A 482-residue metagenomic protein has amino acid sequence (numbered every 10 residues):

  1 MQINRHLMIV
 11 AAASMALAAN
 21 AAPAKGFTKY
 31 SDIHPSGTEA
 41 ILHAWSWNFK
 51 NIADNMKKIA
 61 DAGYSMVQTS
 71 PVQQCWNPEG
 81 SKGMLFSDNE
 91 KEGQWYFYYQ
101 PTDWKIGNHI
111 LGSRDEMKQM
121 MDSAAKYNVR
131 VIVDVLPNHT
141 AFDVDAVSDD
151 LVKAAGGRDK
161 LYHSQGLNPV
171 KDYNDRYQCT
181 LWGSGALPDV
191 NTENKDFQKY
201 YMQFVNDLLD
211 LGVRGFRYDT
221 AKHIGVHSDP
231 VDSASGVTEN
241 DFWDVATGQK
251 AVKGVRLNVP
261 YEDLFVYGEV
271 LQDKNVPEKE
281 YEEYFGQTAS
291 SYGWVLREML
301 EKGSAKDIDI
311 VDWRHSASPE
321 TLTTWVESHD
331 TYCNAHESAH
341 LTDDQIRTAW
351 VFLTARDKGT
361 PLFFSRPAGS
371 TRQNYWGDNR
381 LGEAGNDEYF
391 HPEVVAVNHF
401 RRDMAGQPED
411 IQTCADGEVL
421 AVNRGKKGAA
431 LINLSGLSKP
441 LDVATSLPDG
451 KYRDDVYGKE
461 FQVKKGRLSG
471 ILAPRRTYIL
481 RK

Functional and structural regions predicted by a protein language model:
M1-M8: Bacterial N-terminal signal peptides that target proteins for export
I9-A18: Bacterial N-terminal signal peptides
A22-T38, D54-A60, P71-Y99, K118-V133 (+3 more regions): Active-site-proximal helices and loops of the catalytic beta/alpha 8
P35-E39, C75-Q119, A155-N191: Aromatic- and acidic-residue-enriched carbohydrate-binding clefts of CAZyme catalytic domains
A40-K50, A186-K199: Active-site mouth loops of central-metabolism enzymes
Y64-S70: Short, structured active-site-proximal loop/turn typified by the sulfatase FGly-forming signature C/S-X-P-X-R
V147-S148: Eukaryotic low-complexity intrinsically disordered regions
